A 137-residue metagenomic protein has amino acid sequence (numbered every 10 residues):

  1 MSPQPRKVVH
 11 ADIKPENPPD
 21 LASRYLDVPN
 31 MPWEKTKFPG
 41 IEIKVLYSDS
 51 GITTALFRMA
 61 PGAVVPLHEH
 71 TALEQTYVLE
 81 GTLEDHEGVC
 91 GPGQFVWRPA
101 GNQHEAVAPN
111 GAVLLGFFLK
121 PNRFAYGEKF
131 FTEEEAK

Functional and structural regions predicted by a protein language model:
M1-G51, F131-K137: A short, N-terminal "cap"/entry segment at the start of jelly-roll beta-barrel domains of the cupin/DSBH fold
T36-H70, V89, P99-Q103: Conserved short histidine dyad/triad with adjacent acidic residue
I41, L73, A112: Change "...and in nucleic-acid phosphodiester-cleaving endonucleases..." to "...and in nucleic-acid processing enzymes
F57, Y77, G116-F117: Preference for bulky hydrophobic residues occupying beta-strand positions in well-ordered beta-sheet regions
P61, H70-D85, P92: Glycine- and acidic-residue-biased ligand/ion/polar-headgroup-sensing regions
V64, Q94-F95, V113: Residue-level marker of beta-strand positions
E84-A108: Short acidic-glycine-tyrosine-enriched beta hairpin
A100-G127: Ligand-binding loop in jelly-roll beta-barrel domains
